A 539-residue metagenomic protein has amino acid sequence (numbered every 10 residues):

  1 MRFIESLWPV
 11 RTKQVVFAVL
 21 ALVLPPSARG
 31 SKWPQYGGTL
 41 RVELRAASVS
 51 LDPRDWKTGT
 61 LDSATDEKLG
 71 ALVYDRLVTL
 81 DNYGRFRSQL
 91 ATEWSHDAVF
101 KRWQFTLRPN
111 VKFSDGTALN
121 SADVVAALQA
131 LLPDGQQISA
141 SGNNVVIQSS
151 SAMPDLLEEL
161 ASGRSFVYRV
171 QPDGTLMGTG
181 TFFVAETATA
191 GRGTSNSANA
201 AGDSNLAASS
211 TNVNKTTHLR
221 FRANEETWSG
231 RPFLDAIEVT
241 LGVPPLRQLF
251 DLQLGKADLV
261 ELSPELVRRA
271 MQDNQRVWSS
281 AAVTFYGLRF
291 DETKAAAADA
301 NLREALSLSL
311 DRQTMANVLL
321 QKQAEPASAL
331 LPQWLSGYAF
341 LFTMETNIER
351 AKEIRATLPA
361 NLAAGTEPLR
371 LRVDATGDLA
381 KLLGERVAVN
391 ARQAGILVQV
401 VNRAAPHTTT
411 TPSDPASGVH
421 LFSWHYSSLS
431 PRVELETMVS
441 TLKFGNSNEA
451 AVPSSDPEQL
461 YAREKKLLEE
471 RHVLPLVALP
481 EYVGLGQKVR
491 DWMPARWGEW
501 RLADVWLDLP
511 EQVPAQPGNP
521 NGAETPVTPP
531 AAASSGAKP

Functional and structural regions predicted by a protein language model:
I4, T106, Q129-A190, N196-N199 (+1 more regions): Surface-exposed binding/hinge segments that line and control ligand-binding clefts or catalytic entry sites
E43-A98, M177-T179: N-terminal lobe/hinge region of extracytoplasmic solute-binding protein
T92-D134, V146, D251, A296-A298: Aromatic- and charge-enriched surface segment that lines or borders ligand/interaction sites
T194, N224-A270: Ligand-site clamp/hinge motif
K215-T216, L358-Y426: Ligand/substrate-recognition segments at binding pockets and active sites
R222-E225, Q275, S280-A305, S309 (+2 more regions): A bilobed periplasmic-binding-protein/Venus flytrap-type ligand-binding module shared by bacterial periplasmic
A298-V389, A462: Append "and occasionally in soluble cytosolic enzymes with long acidic Gly/Pro-rich linkers
Q399-T408, S430-R490, G498, L509-P539: Extracytoplasmic/peripheral linker and loop segments enriched in polar/acidic and small residues with frequent Thr/Pro
